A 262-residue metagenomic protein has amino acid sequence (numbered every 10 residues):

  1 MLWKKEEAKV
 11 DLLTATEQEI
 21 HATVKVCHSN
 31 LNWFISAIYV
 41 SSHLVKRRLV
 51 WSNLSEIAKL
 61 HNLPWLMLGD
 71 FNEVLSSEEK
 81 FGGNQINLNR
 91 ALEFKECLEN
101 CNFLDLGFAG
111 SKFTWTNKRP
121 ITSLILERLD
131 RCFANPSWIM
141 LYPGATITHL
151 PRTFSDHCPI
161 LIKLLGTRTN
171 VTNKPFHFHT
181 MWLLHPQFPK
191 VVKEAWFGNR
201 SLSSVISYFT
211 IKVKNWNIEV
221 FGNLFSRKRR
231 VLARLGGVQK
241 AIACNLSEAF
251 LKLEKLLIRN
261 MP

Functional and structural regions predicted by a protein language model:
M1-L257: A shared catalytic/ligand-binding motif for oxyanion handling
N260-P262: Amphipathic alpha-helical coiled-coil segments
